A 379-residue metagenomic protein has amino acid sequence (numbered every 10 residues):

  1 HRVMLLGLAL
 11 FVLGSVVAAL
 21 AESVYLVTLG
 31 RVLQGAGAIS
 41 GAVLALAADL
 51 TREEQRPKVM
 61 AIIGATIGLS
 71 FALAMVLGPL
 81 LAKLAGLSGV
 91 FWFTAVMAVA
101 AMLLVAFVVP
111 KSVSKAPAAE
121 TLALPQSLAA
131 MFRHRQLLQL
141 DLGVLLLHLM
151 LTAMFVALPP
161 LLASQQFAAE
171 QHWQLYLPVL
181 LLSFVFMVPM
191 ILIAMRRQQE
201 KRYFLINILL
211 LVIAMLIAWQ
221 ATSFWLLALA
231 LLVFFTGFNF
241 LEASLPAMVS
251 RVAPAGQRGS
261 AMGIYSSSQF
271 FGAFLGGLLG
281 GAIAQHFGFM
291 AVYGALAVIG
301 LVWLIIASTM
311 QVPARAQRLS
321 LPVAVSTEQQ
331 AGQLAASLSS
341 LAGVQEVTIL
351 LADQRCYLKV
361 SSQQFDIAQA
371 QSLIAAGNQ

Functional and structural regions predicted by a protein language model:
H1, F186-Q199: Helix-to-loop junctions at the C-terminal end of transmembrane segments in multipass secondary transporters
H1-E22: Conserved MFS/SLC helix-loop-helix module at the cytosolic interface between two early adjacent transmembrane helices
G14, Y25-A38, L226-F240: Hydrophobic core of transmembrane alpha-helices in multi-pass small-molecule transporters, especially MFS/SLC-type
G30-I67: Cytoplasmic helix-loop-helix junction between adjacent transmembrane helices in 12-TM secondary transporters
I63-A106: Helix-loop-helix hairpin linking two adjacent transmembrane segments in secondary transporters
V96-K115, W303-Q311: C-terminal membrane-cytosol helix-exit motif in multi-pass small-molecule transporters
P110-L142: Juxtamembrane intracellular "pre-TM" segments in multi-pass secondary transporters
